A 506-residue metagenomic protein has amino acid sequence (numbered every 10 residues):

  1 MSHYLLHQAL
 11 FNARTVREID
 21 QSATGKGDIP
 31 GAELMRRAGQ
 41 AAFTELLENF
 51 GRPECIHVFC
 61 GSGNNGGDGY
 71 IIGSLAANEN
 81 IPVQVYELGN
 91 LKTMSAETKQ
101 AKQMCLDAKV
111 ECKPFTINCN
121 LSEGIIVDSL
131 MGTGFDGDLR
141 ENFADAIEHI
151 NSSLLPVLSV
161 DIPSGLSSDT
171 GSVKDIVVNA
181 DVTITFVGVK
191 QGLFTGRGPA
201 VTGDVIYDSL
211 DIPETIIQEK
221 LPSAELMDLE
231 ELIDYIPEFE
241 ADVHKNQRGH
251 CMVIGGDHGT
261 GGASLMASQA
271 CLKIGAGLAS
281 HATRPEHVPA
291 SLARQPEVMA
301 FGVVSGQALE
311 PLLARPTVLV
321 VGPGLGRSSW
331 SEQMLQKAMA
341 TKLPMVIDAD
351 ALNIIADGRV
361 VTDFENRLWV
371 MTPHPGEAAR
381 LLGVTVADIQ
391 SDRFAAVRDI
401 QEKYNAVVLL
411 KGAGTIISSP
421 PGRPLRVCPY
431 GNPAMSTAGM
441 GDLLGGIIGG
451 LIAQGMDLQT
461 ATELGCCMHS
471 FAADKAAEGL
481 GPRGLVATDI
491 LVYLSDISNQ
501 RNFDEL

Functional and structural regions predicted by a protein language model:
M1-L88, S95, L193-A349, N353-M371 (+1 more regions): Small-residue (G/A/S/T)-rich helix-start motifs and N-terminal tracts that mark the onset
I71-N151, P289-F301, L309-R315: N-terminal small/polar loop signature for handling phosphorylated ligands or for N-terminal nucleophile
E123-I125, L130-P222: Internal gly/pro-rich beta-alpha loop/helix module that stabilizes soluble enzyme cofactors or their anionic handles
